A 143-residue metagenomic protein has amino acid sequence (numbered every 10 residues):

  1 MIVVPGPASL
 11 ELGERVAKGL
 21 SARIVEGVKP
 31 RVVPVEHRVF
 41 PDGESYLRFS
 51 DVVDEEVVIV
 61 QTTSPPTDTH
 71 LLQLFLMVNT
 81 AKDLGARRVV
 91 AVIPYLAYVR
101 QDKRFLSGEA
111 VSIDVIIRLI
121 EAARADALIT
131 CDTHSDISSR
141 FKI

Functional and structural regions predicted by a protein language model:
M1-I143: PRPP-associated nucleotide enzymes
